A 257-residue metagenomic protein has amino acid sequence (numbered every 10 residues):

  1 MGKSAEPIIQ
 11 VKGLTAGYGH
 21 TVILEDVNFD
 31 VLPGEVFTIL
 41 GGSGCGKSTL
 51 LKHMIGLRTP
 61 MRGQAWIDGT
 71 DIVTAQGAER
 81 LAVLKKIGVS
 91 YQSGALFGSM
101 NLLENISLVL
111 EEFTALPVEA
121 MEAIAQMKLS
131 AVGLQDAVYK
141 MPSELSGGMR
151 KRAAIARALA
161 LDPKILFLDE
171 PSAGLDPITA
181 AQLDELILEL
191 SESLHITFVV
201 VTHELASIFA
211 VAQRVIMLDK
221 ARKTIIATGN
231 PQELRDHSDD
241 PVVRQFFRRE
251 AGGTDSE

Functional and structural regions predicted by a protein language model:
I55: Helix-to-loop junction immediately C-terminal to a conserved catalytic motif
D71, V118-D136: Conserved ABC ATPase "signature" region
I72-G88, V118, L234-S238, V243: ABC ATPase NBD coupling module
M141-L145, M149: Conserved ABC ATPase signature
A160-K164: A short, proline-enriched helix->beta-strand linker immediately N-terminal to the Walker B motif in ABC-type P-loop
L166-D169: Catalytic Walker B motif of ABC-type/P-loop ATPase nucleotide-binding domains
A221-Q245: Conserved beta-strand-loop-alpha-helix hinge in the C-terminal portion of ABC ATPase nucleotide-binding domains
